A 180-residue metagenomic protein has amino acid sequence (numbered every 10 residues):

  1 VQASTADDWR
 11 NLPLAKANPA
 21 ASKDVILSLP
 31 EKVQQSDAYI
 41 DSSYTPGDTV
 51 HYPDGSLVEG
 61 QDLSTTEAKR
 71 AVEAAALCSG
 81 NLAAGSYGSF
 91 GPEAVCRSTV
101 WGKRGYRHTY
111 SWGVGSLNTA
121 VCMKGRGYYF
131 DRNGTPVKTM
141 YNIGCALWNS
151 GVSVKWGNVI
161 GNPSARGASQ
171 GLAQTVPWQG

Functional and structural regions predicted by a protein language model:
V1-A94: N-terminal prepro-regions of secreted/extracellular proteins
E73-G180: Mature secreted bioactive peptide module from preproproteins
